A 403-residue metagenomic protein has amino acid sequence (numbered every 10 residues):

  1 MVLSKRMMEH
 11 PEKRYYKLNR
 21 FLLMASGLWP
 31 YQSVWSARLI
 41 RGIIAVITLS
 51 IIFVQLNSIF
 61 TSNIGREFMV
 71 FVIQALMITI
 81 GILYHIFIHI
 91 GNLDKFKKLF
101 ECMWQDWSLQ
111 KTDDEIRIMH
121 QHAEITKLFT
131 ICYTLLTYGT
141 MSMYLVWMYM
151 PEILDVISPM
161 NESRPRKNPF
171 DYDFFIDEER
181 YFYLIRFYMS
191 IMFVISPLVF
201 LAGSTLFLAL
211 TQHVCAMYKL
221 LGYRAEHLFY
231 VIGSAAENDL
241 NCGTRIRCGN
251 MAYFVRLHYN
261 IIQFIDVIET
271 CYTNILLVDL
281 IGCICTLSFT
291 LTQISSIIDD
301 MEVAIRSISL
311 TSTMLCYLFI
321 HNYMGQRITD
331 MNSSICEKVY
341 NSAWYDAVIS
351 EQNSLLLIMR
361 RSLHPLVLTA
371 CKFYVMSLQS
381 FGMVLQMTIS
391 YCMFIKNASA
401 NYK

Functional and structural regions predicted by a protein language model:
V2-V72, Q105-L210, A216, E226-N241 (+2 more regions): Helix-loop-helix junctions within predominantly alpha-helical proteins
I73-L76, L135, L277, I281-I284 (+1 more regions): Hydrophobic residues within alpha-helical transmembrane segments of multi-pass solute transporters/permease subunits
I82-M103, L208-T211, C215, L318-N341: Inner-leaflet juxtamembrane helices
K98-Q105, A216, L220-Y223, H227 (+3 more regions): Short amphipathic alpha-helical coupling elements at transmembrane boundaries
Q105-E124, Y223, H227-G249, Y340-K372: Solvent-exposed, non-transmembrane helices and loops of integral membrane proteins
R224, I298-D299, L310-Y402: C-terminal transmembrane module of eukaryotic multi-pass membrane proteins
V278-D299, L385-I389: A hydrophobic transmembrane-helix motif
